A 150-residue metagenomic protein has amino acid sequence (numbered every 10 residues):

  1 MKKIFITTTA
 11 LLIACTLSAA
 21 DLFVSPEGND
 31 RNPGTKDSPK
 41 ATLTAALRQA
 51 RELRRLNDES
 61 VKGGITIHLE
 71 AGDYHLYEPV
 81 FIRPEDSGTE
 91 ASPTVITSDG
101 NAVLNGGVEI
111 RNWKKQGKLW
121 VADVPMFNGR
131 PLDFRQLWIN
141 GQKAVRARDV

Functional and structural regions predicted by a protein language model:
M1-I4: Positively charged n-region of N-terminal signal peptides that target proteins for export
I6-L12: Sec-dependent N-terminal signal peptides
A14-C15, P39: Hydrophobic alpha-helical membrane context
L17-A20: Boundary at the C-terminal end of the N-terminal hydrophobic targeting segment
F23-S25, N29-V150: Extracellular polysaccharide-degrading/modifying enzymes targeting complex plant/algal/animal polysaccharides
